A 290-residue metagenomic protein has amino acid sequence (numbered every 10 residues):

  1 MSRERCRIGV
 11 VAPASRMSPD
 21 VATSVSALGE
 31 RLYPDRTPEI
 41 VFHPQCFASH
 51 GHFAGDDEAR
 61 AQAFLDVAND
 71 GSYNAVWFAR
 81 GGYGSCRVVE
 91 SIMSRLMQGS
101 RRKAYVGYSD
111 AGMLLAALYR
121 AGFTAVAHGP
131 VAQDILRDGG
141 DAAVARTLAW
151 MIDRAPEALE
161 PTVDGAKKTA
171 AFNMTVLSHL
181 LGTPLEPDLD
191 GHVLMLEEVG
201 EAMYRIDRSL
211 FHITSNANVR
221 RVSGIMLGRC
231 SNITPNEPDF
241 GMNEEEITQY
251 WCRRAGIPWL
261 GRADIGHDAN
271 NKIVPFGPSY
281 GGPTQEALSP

Functional and structural regions predicted by a protein language model:
M1-S72: ATP/NTP phosphate-donor binding region
V21-S24, K168-V199: Conserved beta-alpha junction segments in alpha/beta enzyme cores
D56-A61, R208-I213, D239-I247: Charged helix-capping and loop-helix junction motifs
A75-V88, Y108: N-terminal glycine-rich "phosphate-gripper" loop used for MgATP/nucleotide binding and carboxylate activation
S94-A117, A125-V131, R254, P258-L260: Short, acidic/small-residue loops that bind anionic groups at enzyme active sites
F123-G182: Conserved anion/nucleotide-ligand pocket segment
D188-E237: Internal helical hairpin/lid segments
R229-P290: ATP/nucleoside-binding phosphotransfer catalytic cores, i.e., glycine-rich phosphate-binding loops
